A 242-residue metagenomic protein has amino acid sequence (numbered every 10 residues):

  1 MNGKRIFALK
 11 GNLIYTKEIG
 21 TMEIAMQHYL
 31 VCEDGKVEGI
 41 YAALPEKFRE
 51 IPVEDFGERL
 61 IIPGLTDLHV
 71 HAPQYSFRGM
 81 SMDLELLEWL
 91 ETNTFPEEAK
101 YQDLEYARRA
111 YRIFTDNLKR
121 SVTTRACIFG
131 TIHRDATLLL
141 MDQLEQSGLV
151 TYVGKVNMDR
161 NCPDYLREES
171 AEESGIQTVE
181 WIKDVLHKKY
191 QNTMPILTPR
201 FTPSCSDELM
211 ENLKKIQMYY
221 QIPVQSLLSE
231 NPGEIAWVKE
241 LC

Functional and structural regions predicted by a protein language model:
M1-F48, L60: N-terminal metal-binding scaffold of metallo-dependent hydrolase/deaminase domains
N2-G11, K47-W89, R112, K119-R120: Replace "His-x-His-based motif
N12, L30, G35, E58 (+6 more regions): Divalent metal-coordination and catalytic microenvironments
I14, H71, T131-I132, T202 (+1 more regions): Catalytic metal-binding/acid-base residues of hydrolase active sites
E23-A25, D34, A43, V53-F56 (+7 more regions): Domain-wide signal for the mature, well-folded portions of proteins, strongly enriched in nucleus-encoded organellar
I62-D103, E168-E169, S226-I235, L241: N-terminal-biased segments
R78-L149, S174-Y190: Alpha-helical scaffold segments that flank or form the walls of functional sites
L140-C242: Metal-coordinating catalytic core of metallo-dependent amide/deamination hydrolases
